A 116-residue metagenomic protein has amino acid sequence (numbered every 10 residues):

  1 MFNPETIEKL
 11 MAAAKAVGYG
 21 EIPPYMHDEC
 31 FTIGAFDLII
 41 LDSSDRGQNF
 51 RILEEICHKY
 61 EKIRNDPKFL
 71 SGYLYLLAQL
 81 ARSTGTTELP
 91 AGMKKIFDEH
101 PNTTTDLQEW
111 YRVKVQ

Functional and structural regions predicted by a protein language model:
F2, V17-K95: Alpha-helical solenoid scaffolds in large eukaryotic transport, assembly, and signaling factors
F2-E5, P90-Q116: Eukaryotic acidic, Ser/Thr-rich intrinsically disordered low-complexity regions
I7-E8, D45-I52, P101-T105: General structural signal for secondary-structure boundaries
L10-A13, K114-Q116: Terminal, non-catalytic domain-edge segments
